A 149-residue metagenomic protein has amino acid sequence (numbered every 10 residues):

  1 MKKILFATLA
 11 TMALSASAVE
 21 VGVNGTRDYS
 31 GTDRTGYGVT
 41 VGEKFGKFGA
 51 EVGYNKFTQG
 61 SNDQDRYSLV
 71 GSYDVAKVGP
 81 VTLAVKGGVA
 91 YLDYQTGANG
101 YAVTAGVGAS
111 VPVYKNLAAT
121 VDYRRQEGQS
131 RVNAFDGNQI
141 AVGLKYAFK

Functional and structural regions predicted by a protein language model:
M1-E20, K149: Cleavable N-terminal export/targeting peptides
A16-T58, G87-D93, A147: Short glycine/proline- and aromatic-enriched beta-strand/turn motifs that initiate or cap beta-hairpins
V19-V21, G46-V52, V78-L83, V111-V121: Repeated loop/turn-to-beta-strand initiation elements of outer-membrane beta-barrel proteins
D33-Y37, K44-G46, D63-Y67, N99-V103 (+1 more regions): Residues that define the transmembrane beta-barrel architecture of outer-membrane proteins
V39-V41, L69-G71, G87, A105-V107 (+1 more regions): Membrane-embedded beta-strands of outer-membrane beta-barrel proteins, especially the hydrophobic/small aromatic
E43-F45, Y73-V75, Y91, A109-V111 (+2 more regions): Residue-level signature of outer-membrane beta-barrel architecture
F57-T96: Mid-chain, structured segments of secreted extracytoplasmic proteins
V111, A118, D136-K149: Outer-membrane beta-barrel "beta-signal"
